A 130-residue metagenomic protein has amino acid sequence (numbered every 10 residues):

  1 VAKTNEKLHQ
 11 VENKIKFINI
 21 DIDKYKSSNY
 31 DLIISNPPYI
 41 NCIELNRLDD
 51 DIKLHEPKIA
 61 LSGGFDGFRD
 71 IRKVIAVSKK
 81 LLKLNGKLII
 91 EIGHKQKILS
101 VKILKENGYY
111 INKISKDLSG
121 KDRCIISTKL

Functional and structural regions predicted by a protein language model:
V1-L130: S-adenosylmethionine
